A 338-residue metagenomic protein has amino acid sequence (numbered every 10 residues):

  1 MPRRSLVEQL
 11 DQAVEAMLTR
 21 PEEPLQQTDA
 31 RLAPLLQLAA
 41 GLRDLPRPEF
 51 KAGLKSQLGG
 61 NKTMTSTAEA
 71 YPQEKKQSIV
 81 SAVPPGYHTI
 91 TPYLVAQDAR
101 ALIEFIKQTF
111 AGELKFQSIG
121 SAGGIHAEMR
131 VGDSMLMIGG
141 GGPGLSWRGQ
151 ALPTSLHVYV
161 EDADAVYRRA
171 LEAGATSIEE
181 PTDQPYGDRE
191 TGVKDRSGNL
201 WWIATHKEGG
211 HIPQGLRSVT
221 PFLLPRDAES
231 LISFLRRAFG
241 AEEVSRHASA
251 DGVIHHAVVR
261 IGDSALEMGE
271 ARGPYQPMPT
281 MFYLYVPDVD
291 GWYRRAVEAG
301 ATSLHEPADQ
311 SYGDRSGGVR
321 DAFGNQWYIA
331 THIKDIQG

Functional and structural regions predicted by a protein language model:
M1-P21: Charged, compositionally biased N-terminal leader segments and the immediate start of the first structured element
E15-P46, S56-Y71: Short alpha-helical interface segments
E49: Intrinsically disordered, low-complexity terminal tails/loops enriched in metal-binding residues
K76-Y93, I103-E104, F110-E161, A165-K194 (+3 more regions): Vicinal oxygen chelate
F323: C-terminal catalytic core of tyrosine-transesterase DNA break-rejoin enzymes
